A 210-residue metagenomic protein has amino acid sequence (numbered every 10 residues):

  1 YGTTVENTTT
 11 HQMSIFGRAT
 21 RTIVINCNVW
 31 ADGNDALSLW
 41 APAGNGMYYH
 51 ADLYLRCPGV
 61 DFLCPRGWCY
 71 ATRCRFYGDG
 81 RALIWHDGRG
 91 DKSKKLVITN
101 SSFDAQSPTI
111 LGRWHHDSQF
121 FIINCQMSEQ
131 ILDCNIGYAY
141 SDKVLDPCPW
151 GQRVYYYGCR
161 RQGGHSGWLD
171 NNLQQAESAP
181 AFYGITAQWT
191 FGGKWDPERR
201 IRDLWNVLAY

Functional and structural regions predicted by a protein language model:
Y1-Y210: Sequence-level preference for short, compositionally simple segments enriched in small aliphatic or small polar residues
